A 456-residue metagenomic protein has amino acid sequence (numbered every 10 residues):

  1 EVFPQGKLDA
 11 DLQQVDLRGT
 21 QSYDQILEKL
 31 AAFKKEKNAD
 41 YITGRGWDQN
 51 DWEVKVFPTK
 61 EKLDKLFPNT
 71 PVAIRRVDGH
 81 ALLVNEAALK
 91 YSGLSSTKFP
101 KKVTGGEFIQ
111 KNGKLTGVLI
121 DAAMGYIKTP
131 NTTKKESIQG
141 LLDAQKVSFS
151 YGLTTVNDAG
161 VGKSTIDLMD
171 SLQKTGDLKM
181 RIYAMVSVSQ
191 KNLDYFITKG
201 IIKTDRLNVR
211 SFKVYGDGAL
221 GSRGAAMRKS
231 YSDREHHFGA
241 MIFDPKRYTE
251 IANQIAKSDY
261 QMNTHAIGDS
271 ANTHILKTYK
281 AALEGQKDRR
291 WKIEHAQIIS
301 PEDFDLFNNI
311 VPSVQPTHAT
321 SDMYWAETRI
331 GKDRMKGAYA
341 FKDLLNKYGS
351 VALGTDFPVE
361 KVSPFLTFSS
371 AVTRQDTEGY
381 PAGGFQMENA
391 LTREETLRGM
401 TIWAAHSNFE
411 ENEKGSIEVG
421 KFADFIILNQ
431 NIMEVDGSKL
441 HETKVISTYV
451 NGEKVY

Functional and structural regions predicted by a protein language model:
E1-Y195, R210, V214-A271, R289-R290 (+3 more regions): Divalent metal-binding segments
T20, I432-M433: Acidic glycine-/aspartate-rich tracts in secreted/extracellular proteins
L172-G176, K199-L207, E284-Q286, F307-N309: Acidic (Asp/Glu)-rich catalytic clusters
G200-I202, V435-L440: Short proline/glycine-enriched turn/loop segments at secondary-structure junctions
L220-S222, D305, W325, G437-K439: Short conserved micro-motifs at the rims of enzyme active sites and ligand-binding pockets
N253-M262, I267-W291, H295, P301-D303 (+4 more regions): His/Asp/Glu-enriched, well-ordered alpha-helical/loop segment that forms or immediately abuts the divalent-metal
